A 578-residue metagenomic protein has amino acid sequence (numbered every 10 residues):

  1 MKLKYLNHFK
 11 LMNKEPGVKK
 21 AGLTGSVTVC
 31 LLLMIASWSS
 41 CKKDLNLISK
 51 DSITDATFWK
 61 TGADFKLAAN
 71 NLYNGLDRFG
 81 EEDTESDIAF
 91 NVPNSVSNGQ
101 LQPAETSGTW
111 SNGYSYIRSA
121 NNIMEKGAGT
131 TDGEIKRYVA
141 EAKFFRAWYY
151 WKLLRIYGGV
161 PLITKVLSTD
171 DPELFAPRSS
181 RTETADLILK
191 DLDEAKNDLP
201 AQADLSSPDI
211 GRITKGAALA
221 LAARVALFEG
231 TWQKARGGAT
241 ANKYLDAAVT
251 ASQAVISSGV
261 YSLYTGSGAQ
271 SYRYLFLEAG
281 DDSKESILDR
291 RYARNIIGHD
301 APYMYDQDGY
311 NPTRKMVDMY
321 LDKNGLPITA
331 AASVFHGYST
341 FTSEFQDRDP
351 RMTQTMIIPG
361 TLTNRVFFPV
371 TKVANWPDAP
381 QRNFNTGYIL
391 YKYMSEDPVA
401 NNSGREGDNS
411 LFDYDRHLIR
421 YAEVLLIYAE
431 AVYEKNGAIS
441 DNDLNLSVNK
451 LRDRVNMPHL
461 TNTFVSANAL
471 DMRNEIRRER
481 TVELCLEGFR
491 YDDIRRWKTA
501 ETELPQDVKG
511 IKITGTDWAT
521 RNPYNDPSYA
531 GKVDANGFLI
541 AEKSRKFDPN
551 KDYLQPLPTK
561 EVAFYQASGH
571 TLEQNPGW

Functional and structural regions predicted by a protein language model:
M1-A21: N-terminal secretory signal peptides that target proteins for export/translocation
K2-Y5, G25, L32-A63, I188 (+3 more regions): Bacterial Sec-dependent N-terminal signal peptides
I35, G113-Y114, L187-L189, Y272-T329 (+4 more regions): Long, intrinsically disordered, low-complexity segments
K42-S95, L192-K196, R212-R382, T502-Y529: An aromatic- and glycine-enriched ligand-binding surface/loop that stacks and positions planar moieties
T54-K66, N70, L76-D77, P93-G158 (+6 more regions): Conserved, well-structured interaction surfaces
F345-L451: C-terminal substrate/ligand-recognition segments
